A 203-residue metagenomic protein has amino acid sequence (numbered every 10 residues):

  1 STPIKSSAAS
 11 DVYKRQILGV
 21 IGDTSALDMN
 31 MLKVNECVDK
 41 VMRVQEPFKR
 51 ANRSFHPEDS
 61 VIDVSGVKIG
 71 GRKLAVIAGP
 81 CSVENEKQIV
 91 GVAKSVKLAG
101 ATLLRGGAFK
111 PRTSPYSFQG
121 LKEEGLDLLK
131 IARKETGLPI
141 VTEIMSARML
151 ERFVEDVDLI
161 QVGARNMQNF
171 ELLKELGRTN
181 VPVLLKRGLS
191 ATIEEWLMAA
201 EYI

Functional and structural regions predicted by a protein language model:
T2-A9, Y13: Single conserved hydrophobic/aromatic residue that forms the stacking wall/gate of nucleotide- or nucleobase-binding
E46-I77: N-terminal amphipathic alpha-helix/helix-capping segment at the start of soluble metabolic enzymes
L74-I89, P115-Q119, V141-E143, A164: Active-site mouth loops of central-metabolism enzymes
G100, R152-Q161, G177-V183: Glycine-enriched alpha-helix->loop->beta-strand junction motifs that scaffold or abut catalytic
R105-E123: Glycine-rich, proline-tolerant flexible connector loops at the mouths of alpha/beta enzymes
A108-R112, N166-I203: Conserved anion-binding
Q119-V141, L176-P182: Alpha-helix-loop-beta-strand connector modules within alpha/beta enzyme cores
L121, L138-S146, D158-N169, P182-I193: Catalytic beta/alpha-barrel core
